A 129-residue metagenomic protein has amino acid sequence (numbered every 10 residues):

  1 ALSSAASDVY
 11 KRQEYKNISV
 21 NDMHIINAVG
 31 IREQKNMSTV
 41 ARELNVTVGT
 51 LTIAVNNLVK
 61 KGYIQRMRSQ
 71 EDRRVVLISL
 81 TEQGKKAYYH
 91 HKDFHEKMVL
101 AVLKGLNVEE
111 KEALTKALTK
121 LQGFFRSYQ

Functional and structural regions predicted by a protein language model:
A1-A6, Y10: Single conserved hydrophobic/aromatic residue that forms the stacking wall/gate of nucleotide- or nucleobase-binding
S7, E109-Q129: C-terminal regulatory/oligomerization modules of transcriptional regulators
K16-N27: Short alpha-helical elements of helix-turn-helix
N27-I31, K92, T119: Short, locally clustered residues in the helix-turn-helix/winged-helix DNA-binding domain
E33-Q34, N45: Central "turn" residue of the DNA-binding helix-turn-helix
T47-T50, A54: Helix-turn-helix DNA-binding motif, specifically the short coil turn and the N-cap/start of the second
A54-N57, A117: Residues within the DNA-recognition helix of helix-turn-helix
N57-A113: Charged, amphipathic alpha-helical coiled-coil/dimerization segments
